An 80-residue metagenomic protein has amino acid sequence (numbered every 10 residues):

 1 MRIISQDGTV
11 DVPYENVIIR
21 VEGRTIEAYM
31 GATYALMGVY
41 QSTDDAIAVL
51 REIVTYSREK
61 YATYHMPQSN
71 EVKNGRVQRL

Functional and structural regions predicted by a protein language model:
M1-L80: Eukaryotic intrinsically disordered, low-complexity regulatory linkers and tails enriched in Ser/Thr/Pro
